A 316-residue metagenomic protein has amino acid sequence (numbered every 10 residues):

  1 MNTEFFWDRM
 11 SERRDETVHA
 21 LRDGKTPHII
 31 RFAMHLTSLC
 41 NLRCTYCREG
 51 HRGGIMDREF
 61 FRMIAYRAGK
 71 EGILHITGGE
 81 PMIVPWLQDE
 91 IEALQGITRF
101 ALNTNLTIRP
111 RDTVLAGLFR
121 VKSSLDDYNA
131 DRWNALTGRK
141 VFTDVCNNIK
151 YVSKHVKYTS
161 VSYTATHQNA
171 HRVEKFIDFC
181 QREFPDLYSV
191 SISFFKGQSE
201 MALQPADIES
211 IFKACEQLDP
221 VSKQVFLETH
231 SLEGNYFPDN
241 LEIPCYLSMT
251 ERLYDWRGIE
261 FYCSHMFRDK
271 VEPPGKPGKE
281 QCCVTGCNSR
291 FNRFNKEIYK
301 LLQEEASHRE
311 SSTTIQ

Functional and structural regions predicted by a protein language model:
M1-H51, Y236-N240, M249-E251, I259-S264 (+3 more regions): N-terminal pre-core extensions flanking Radical SAM catalytic domains
N2-T113, F119, Q316: Conserved alpha-helical substructure of the radical SAM core
H51, G78, L125, F194 (+1 more regions): Residues that line or immediately flank small-molecule/substrate-binding pockets and catalytic motifs
M56, F119, S124-D126, D131-E251 (+3 more regions): Radical SAM enzyme [4Fe-4S]-AdoMet core and its adjacent flexible, acidic and glycine-rich loops/tails across
M56-Y66, K296-H308: Short cysteine/histidine-rich metal-coordination sites, predominantly Zn2+-binding motifs
Y66, E92, G96, D178 (+3 more regions): Short, well-ordered alpha-helices that flank and scaffold nucleotide-derived cofactor binding pockets
Q88, M266-D269: A generic structural motif
S289-K296: GD-rich hexapeptide-repeat beta-solenoids
